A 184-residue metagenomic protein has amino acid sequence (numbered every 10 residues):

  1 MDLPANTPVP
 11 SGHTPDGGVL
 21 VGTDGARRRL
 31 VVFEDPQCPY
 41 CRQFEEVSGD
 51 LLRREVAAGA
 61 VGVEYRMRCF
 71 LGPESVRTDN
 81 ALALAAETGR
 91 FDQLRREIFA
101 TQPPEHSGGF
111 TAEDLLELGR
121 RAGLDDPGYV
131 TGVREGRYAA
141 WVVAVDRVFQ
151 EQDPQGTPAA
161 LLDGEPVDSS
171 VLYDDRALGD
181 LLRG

Functional and structural regions predicted by a protein language model:
M1-L71, D146, D180-G184: Extracytoplasmic thiol/disulfide redox context detector
R27-R29, G59-G62, G89-Q93, L124-D126 (+1 more regions): Loop/turn elements at helix/coil->beta-strand transitions in domains of secreted/extracellular proteins
R28-E55, N80-A85, L94, G119 (+2 more regions): Primarily hydrophobic membrane-targeting regions of prokaryotic envelope proteins
P36-P39, R68-P73, A100-E105, R137-Y138 (+1 more regions): Solvent-exposed loop/turn segments at secondary-structure junctions within structured extracellular/periplasmic domains
P39-R42, E46, G72-V76, A85-G89 (+3 more regions): Soluble non-cytosolic domains of exported or imported proteins
D50, E55-A85, F91-L118: Structural microenvironment flanking redox-active thiols in thiol-disulfide oxidoreductases
D50, V76, G89-D92, E113 (+4 more regions): Generic alpha-helical secondary structure signal
R120-G184: C-terminal cap of thioredoxin/glutaredoxin-like
